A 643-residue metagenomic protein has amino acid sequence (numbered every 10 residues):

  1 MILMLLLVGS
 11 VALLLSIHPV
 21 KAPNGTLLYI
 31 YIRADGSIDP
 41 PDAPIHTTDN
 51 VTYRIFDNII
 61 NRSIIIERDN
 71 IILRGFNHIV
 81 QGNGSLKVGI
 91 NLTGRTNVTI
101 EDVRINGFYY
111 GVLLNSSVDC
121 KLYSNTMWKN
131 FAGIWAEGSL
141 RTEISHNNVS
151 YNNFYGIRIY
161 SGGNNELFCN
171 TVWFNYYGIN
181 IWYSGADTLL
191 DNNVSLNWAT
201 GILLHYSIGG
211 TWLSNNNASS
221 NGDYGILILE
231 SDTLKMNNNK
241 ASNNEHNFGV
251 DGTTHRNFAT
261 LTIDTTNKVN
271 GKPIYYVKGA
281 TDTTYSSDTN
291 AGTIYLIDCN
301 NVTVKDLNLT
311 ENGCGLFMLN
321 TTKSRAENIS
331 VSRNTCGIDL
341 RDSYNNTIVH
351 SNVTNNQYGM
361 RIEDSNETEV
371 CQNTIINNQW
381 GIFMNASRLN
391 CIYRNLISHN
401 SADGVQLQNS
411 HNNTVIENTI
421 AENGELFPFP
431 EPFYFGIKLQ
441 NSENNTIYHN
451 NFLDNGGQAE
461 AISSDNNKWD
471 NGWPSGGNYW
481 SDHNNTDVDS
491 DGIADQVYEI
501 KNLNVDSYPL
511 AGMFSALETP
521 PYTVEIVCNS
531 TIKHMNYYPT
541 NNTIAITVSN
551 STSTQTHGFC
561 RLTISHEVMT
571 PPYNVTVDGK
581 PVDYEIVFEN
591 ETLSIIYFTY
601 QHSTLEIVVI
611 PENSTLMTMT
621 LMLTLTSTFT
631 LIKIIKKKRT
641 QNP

Functional and structural regions predicted by a protein language model:
A12-T52, N77-I79, S117-C120, S124 (+20 more regions): Functionally critical loop-and-helix segments that line ligand-binding/catalytic clefts of soluble enzyme domains
I59-L73, G82-T99, G107-S117, A136-E137 (+5 more regions): Extracellular beta-strand-rich solenoid/capping regions of secreted or surface-exposed proteins that bind or remodel
R62-E67, G249, S551-P571: Surface-exposed beta-strand/loop patches in extracellular or lumenal glycoproteins
Y110, F131-A132, F154-Y155, Y176-Y177 (+7 more regions): Consensus positions within tandem repeat domains that build extended binding/scaffold surfaces
W473-G477, S481, G558-S594: Proteolytic-maturation and junctional protease-sensitive modules
V609-T618: Short, threonine-centered small-residue motifs that mark membrane-proximal processing/anchoring sites and TM-junction
M617-I635: A cross-kingdom C-terminal cell-surface attachment/processing module
T640-P643: Cytoplasmic C-terminal tails of single-pass
